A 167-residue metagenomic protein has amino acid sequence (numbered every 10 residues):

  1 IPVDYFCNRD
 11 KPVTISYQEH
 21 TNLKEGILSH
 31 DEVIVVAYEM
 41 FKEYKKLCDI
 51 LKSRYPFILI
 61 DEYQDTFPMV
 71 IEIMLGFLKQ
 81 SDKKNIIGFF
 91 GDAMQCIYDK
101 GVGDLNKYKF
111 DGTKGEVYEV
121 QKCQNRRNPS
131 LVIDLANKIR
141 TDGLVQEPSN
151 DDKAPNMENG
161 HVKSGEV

Functional and structural regions predicted by a protein language model:
I1-L59, P68-I73, D99: Accessory N-terminal region flanking or inserted into the helicase ATPase core in nucleic-acid motor proteins
S16, S29, S53, S81 (+3 more regions): Generic serine detector
I50-P56, K153-G160: Glycine-rich, often proline-containing surface loops adjacent to acidic residues and nearby aromatics that form
E62: Catalytic glutamate of the conserved HExxH
P68, I73-N156: Conserved RecA-like helicase ATPase core segment that couples NTP binding/hydrolysis to strand translocation
H161-V167: Conserved helicase/translocase motor-coupling segment
